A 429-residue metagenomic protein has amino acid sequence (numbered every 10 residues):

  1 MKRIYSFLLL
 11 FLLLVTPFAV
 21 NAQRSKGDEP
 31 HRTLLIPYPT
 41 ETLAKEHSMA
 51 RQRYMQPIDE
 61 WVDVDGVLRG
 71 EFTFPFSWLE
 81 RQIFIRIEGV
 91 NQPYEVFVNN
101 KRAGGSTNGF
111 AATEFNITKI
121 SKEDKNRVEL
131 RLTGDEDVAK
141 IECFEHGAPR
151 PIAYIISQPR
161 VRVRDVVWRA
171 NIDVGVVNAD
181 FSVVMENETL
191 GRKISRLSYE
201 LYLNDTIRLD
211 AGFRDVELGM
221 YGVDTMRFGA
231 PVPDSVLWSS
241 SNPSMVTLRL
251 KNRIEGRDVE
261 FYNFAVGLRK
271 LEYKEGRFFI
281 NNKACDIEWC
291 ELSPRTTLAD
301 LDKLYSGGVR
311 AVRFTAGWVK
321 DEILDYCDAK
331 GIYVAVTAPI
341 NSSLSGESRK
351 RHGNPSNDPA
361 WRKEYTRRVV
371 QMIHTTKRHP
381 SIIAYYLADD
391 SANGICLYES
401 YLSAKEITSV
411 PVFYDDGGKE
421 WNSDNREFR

Functional and structural regions predicted by a protein language model:
M1-S25: Bacterial Sec-dependent N-terminal signal peptides
R24-K45, M49, V64, L68-D165 (+2 more regions): Accessory beta-strand-rich segments of carbohydrate-active enzymes
T40-R51, V166, M245, R249-S306 (+1 more regions): N-terminal carbohydrate-binding accessory modules
Q82, A170-V184: Contiguous beta-strand segments within globular domains
I87, A179-E188, N282: Aromatic/hydrophobic beta-strand junction motif of beta-rich domains
A103-G104, R208, C285: Short hydrophobic beta-strand segments in globular cytosolic domains
K122-K125, S182-K274: Extended acidic/polar, glycine-enriched regions that form or flank non-catalytic beta-rich accessory modules
L298-A299, A311-R429: Substrate-binding/catalytic cleft of secreted carbohydrate-active enzymes, primarily glycoside hydrolases
